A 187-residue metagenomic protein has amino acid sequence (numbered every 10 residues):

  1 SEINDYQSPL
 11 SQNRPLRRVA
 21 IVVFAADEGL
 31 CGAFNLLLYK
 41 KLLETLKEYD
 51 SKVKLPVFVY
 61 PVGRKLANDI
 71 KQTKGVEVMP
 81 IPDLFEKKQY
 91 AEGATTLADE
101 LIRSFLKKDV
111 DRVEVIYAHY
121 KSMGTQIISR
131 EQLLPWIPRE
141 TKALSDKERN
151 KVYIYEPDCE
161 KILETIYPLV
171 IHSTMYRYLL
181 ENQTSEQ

Functional and structural regions predicted by a protein language model:
S1-Q187: C-terminal beta-strand-loop-alpha-helix "lid" module of Rossmann-like NAD(P)-dependent dehydrogenases
